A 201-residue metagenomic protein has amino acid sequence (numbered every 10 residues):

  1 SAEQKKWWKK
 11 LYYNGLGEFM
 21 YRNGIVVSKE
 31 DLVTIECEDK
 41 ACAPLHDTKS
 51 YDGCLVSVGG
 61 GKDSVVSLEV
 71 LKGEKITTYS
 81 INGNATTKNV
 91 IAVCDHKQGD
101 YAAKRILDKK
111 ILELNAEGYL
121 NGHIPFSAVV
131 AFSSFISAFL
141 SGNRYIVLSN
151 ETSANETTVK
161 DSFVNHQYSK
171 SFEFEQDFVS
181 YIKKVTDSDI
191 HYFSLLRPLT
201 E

Functional and structural regions predicted by a protein language model:
S1-C54, V65, V70-K110, Y119: RNA-binding accessory domains that recognize and position tRNA/RNA substrates
N82-E201: ATP-dependent adenylate-handling ligase core
